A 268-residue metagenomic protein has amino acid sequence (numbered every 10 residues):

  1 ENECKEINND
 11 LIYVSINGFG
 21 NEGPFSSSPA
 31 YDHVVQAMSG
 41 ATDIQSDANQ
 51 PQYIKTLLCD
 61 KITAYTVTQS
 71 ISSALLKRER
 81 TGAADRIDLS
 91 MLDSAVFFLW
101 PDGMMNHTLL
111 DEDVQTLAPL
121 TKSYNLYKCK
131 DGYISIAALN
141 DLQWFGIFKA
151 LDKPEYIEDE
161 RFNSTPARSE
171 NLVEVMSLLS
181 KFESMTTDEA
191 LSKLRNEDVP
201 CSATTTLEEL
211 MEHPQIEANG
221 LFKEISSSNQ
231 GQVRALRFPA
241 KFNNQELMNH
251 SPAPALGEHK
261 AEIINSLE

Functional and structural regions predicted by a protein language model:
E1-I134, A138-L139: Active-site-adjacent "lid/gating" segments in soluble enzymes
D60-A64, T68, N140, R168 (+6 more regions): Generic structural signal for well-ordered, non-membrane alpha-helical segments in soluble metabolic enzymes
T68-S72, W144-F148, A261: Predominant activation on well-ordered alpha-helical scaffold segments within soluble catalytic domains
L117, K122-E197, C201: Aromatic-enriched alpha-helical interface/lid elements that frame and gate functional surfaces
D141-L142, E209, L247: Short, glycine-/Ser/Thr-/acidic-enriched flexible segments
T186-N243: C-terminal core of ALDH-fold dehydrogenases
S226-E268: Flexible, small-/acidic-enriched active-site or ligand-binding loops
